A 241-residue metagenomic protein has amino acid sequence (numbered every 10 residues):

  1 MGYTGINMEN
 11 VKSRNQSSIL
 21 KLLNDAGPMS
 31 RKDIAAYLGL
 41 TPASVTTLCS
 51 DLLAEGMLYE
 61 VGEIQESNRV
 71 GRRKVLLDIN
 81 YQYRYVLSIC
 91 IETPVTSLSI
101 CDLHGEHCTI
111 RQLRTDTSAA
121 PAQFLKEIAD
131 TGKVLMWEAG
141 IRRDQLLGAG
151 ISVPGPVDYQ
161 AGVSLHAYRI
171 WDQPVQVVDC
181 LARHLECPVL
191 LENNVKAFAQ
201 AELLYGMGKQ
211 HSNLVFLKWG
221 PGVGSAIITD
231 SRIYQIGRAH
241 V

Functional and structural regions predicted by a protein language model:
M1-K32, A36: Extreme N-terminal segment that seeds HTH/winged-HTH DNA-binding domains in transcriptional regulators
L23, I34, V45-L58: Basic amphipathic alpha-helical segments that dock to polyanions
S30, Y59-E60, Q65, D158: Short beta-strand(s) of the beta-wing in winged-helix/HTH DNA-binding folds
I34, R111-G206, Q210-N213: Glycine-rich phosphate-binding loop and adjoining helix at the ATP-binding site of ATP-dependent phosphoryl-transfer
E60-V86, V189-L214: Conserved phosphate-binding catalytic cores of ATP/NTP-utilizing and phosphoryl-transfer enzymes
R73-I110, V215-R232: Gly/Thr-rich phosphate-binding beta-strand-loop-beta motif of the actin/hexokinase/Hsp70
A239-V241: Conserved small/polar residues in nucleotide/adenosyl-binding loops
